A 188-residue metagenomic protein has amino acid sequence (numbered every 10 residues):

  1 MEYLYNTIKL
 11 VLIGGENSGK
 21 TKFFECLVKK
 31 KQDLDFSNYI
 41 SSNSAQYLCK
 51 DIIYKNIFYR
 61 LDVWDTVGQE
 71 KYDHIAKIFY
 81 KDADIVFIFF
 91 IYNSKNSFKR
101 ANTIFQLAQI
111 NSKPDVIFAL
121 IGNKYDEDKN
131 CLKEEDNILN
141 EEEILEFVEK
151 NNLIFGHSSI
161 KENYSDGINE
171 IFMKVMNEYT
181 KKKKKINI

Functional and structural regions predicted by a protein language model:
M1-I188: TRAFAC-class small GTPase G-domain
